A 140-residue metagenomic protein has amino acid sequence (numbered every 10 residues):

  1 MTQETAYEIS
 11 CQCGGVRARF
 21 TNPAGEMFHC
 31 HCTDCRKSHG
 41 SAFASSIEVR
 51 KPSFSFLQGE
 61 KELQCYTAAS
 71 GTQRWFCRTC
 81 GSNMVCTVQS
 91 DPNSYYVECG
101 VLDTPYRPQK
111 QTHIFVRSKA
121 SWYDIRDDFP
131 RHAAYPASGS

Functional and structural regions predicted by a protein language model:
M1-S140: A short Gly-Trp-Pro
